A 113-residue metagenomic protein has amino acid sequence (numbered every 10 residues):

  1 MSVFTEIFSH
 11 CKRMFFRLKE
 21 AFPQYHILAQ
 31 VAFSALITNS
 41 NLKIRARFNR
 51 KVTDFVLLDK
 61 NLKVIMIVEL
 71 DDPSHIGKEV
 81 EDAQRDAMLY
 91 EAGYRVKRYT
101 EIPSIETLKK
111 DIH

Functional and structural regions predicted by a protein language model:
M1-N41: Solvent-exposed, charged helical/coil patches that constitute nucleic-acid or partner-interaction surfaces
L18, F55-L57, M66-L70, L89: Conserved catalytic cores of phosphodiester-cleaving nucleases, focusing on short active-site segments
A29-K63: Active-site metal-binding core of divalent-cation-utilizing nuclease and nuclease-like domains
F48, H75-D82: Active-site-adjacent loop/helix micro-motif of nuclease/hydrolase catalytic cores
K60, A87-R95: Arginine/glycine-rich "motif VI" loop of SF2 helicases in the C-terminal RecA-like domain
K60, P73-H75: Short coil/turn motifs at secondary-structure junctions
I67-D71, K97-T100: Acidic beta-strand-to-loop metal/phosphate-binding motif
G93-H113: Basic, glycine-rich
